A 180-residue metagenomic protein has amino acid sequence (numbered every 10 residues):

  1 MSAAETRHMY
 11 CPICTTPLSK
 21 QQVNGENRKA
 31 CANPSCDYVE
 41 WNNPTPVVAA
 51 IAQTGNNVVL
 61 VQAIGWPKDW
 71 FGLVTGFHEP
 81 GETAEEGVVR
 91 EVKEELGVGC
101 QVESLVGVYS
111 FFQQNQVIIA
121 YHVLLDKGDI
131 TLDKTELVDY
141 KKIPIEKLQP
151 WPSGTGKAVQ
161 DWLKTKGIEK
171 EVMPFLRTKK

Functional and structural regions predicted by a protein language model:
M1-R7, K134-K180: Nudix hydrolase/Nudix homology domain
S2-A49: Acidic, metal-coordinating catalytic segment for phosphate/diphosphate chemistry, firing primarily on the Nudix
Q21-Q22, G99-G107: A short coil-to-beta-strand element that immediately follows conserved catalytic motifs
A30, I51, L60, A120-H122 (+1 more regions): Conserved hydrophobic/aromatic beta-strand scaffold that supports enzyme active sites
P34, G76, R90, E103 (+1 more regions): Structural detector for helix-capping/boundary residues
P46-V48, N56, V117-I119, V138: Change "...and in nucleic-acid phosphodiester-cleaving endonucleases..." to "...and in nucleic-acid processing enzymes
Q53-E94: Conserved Nudix-box catalytic region and its N-terminal flanking loop in Nudix hydrolases and closely related
Y109-T131, K141, I145, W162-L163: Active-site-adjacent beta-strand/loop module that shapes the phosphate/pyrophosphate-binding cleft
